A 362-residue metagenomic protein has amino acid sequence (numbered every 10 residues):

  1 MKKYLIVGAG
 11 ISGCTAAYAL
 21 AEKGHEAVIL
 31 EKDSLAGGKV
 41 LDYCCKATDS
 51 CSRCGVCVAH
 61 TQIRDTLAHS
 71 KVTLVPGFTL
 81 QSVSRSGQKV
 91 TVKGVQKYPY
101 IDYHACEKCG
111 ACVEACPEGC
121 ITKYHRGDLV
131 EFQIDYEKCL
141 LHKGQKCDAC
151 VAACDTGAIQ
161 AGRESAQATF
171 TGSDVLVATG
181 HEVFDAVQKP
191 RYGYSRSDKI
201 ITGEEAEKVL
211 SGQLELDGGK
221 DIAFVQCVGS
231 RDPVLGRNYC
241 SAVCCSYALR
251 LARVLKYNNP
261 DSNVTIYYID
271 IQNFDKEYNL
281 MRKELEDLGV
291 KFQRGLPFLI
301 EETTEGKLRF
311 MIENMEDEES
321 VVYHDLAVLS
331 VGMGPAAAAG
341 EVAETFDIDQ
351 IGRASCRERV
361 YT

Functional and structural regions predicted by a protein language model:
K2-K3, T169, S173-V175, K220 (+2 more regions): Conserved acidic residues
Y4-D65, A111-E114, Y124-I134, A223-G295 (+1 more regions): Beta1-alpha1 glycine-rich phosphate/pyrophosphate-binding loop at the start of Rossmann-like nucleotide-binding domains
A21-E22, V28, K32-L35, G87-T91 (+3 more regions): Iron-sulfur cluster-binding cysteine motifs and their immediate structural context in ferredoxin-like electron-transfer
T66-L80, Q160-G162, F170, L288-F298: A conserved beta-strand/loop element that lines the FAD pocket in flavoprotein oxidoreductases
R85-P99, V151-T169, T303-V321: Conserved beta-strand-loop-beta-strand element in the redox core of flavoprotein oxidoreductases
A111, E118, G172-D174, A178-D185 (+2 more regions): Glycine-/small-residue-rich beta->alpha transition segments that form the dinucleotide
V113, E118-E137, Y192-G219, V331-T362: FAD-site-proximal beta/loop scaffold in flavoenzymes
N279-I351: C-terminal catalytic lobe of FAD-dependent flavoproteins
